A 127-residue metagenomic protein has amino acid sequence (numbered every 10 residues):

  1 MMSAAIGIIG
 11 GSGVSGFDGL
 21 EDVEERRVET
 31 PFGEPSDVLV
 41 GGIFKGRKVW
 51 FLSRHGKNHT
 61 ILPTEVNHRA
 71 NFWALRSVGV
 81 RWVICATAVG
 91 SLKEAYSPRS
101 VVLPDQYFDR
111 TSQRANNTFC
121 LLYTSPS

Functional and structural regions predicted by a protein language model:
M2-L122: Metabolite-binding pocket within alpha/beta catalytic cores that recognizes anionic/polar moieties
Y123-S127: Conserved small/polar residues in nucleotide/adenosyl-binding loops
